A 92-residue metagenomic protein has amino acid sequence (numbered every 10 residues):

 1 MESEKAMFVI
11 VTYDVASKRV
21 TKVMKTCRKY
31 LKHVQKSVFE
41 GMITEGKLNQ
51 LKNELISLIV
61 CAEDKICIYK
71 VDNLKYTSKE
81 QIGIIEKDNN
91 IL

Functional and structural regions predicted by a protein language model:
M1-I10, A16-L92: Basic nucleic-acid-binding interfaces
